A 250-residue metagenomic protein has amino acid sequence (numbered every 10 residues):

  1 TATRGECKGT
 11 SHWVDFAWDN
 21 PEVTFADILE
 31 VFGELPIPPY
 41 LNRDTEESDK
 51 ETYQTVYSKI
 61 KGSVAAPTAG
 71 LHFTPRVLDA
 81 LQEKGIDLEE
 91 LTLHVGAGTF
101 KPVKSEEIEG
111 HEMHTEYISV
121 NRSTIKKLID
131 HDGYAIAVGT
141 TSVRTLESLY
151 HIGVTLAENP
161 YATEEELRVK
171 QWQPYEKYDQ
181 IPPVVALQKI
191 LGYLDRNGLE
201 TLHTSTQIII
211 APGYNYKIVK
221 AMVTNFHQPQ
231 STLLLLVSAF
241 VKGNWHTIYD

Functional and structural regions predicted by a protein language model:
T1-D250: Surface-exposed, charge/polar-rich loops and edge strands
